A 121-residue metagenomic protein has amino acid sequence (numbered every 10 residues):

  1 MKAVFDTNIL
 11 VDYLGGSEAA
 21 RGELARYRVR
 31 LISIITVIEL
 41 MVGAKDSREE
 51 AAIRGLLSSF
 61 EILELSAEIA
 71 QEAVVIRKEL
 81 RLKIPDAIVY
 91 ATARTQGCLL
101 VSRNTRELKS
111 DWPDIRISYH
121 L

Functional and structural regions predicted by a protein language model:
M1, Y27-V29, S59-E61, R94-L99: Short active-site oxyanion
M1-I32, M41-G55: Short, well-structured N-terminal submotif of metal-dependent ribonuclease cores
F5-D6, I32-S33, L82-K83, N104-T105 (+1 more regions): Histidine- and aromatic-rich ligand-binding microenvironments
I9-L10, T36, I69, I88-V89 (+1 more regions): Alpha-helix capping/helix-boundary segments
S17, Y90, R94-L121: Acidic, PIN/NYN-like endoribonuclease modules and their adjacent C-terminal/linker elements
S58-E79: Acidic catalytic patch
